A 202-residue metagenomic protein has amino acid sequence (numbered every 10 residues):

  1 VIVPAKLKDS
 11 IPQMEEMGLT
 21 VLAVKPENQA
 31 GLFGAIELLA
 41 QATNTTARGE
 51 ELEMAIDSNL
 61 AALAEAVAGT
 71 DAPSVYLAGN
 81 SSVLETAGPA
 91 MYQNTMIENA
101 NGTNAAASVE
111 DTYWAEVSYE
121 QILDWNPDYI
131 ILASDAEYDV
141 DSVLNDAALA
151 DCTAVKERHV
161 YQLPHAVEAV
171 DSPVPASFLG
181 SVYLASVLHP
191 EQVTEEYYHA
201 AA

Functional and structural regions predicted by a protein language model:
V1-A42, T46, Y113-T153: Acidic/His-rich segments in extracytoplasmic proteins that coordinate ligands and/or metal ions
D9-E85, A106-A107, Q162-A202: Extracytoplasmic substrate-binding proteins
E37, N94-T95, E120, V182: Active-site phosphate/pyrophosphate- and oxyanion-stabilizing loops and adjacent acidic/basic residues in soluble
A61, E98-A105, P127-D135: Short helix-capping and hinge/turn segments at secondary-structure transitions, especially at repeat and domain
A66-T70, M96-E98, E120-D124, C152: Short, conserved, surface-exposed binding loops centered on an aromatic residue
T86-P89, D141-V143, P173: Short, well-ordered secondary-structure micro-motifs
T86-W114, S118: Alpha-helical, coiled-coil/dimerization segments enriched in small aliphatic residues
A147-A166: Long, aromatic- and glycine/proline-rich binding clefts that accommodate carbohydrate-like moieties
